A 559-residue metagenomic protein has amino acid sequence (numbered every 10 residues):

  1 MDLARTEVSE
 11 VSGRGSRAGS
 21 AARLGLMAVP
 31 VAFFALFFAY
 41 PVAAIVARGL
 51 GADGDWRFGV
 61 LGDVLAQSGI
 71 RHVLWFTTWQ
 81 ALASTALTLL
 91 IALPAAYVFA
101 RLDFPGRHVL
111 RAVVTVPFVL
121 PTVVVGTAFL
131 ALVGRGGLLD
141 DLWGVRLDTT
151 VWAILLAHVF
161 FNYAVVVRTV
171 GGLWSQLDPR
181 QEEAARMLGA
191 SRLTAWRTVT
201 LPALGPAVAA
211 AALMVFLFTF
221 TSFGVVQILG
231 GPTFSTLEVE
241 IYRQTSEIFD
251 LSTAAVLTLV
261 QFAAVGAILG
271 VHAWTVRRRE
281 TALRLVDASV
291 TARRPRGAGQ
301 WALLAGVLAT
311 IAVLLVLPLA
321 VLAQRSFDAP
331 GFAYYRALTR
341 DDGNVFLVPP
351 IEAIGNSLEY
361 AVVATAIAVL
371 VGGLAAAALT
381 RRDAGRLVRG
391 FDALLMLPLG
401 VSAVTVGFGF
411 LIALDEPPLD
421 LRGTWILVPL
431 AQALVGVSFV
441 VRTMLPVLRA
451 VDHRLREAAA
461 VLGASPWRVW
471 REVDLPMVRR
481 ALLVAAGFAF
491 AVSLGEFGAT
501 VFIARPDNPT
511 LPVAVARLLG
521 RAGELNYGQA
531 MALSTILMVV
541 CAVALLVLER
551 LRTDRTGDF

Functional and structural regions predicted by a protein language model:
D2-A44, H108-V114, Q261-F262, G266-G270 (+2 more regions): N-terminal signal-anchor/first transmembrane alpha helix
D2-E7, G13, R17, A21 (+9 more regions): C-terminal transmembrane helix and the adjacent membrane-cytosol boundary/short C-terminal tail of inner/organellar
R14-S16, D55-D63, R71, G106-R107 (+10 more regions): Membrane-interfacial helix termini and adjacent extracytoplasmic/periplasmic loops of multi-pass transporters
R17-S20, F58, D63-G69, F220-G266 (+6 more regions): Interhelical loop and adjacent transmembrane-helix boundary motif in polytopic membrane transport permeases
R23-V31, P41, S68-Q80, L138-V165 (+6 more regions): Loop-to-helix entry region at the N-terminal start of transmembrane alpha-helices in multi-pass membrane transporters
V29-A32, A86, V116, L120 (+9 more regions): Transmembrane alpha-helices
V60, L82-V114, T127, Q181 (+7 more regions): Transmembrane-helix boundary motif in ABC transporter permease subunits
G189, R336-F559: C-terminal structured domain segments across diverse proteins
